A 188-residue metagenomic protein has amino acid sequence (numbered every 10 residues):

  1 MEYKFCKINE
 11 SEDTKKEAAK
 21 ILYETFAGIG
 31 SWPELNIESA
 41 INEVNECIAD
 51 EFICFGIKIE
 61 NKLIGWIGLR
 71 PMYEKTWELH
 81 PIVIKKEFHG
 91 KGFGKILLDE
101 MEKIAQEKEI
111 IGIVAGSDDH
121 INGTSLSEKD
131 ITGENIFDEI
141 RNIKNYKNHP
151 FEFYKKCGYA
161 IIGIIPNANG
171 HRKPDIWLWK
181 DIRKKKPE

Functional and structural regions predicted by a protein language model:
M1-K16, K184-E188: Conserved N-terminal entry element of GNAT/NAT acetyltransferase domains
L22-Y23, A27-C54, G68: Active-site rim helix/loop that mediates acceptor-substrate recognition in acyltransferases
G56, K62-R70, E78-V83: Conserved beta-strand in the GNAT
G65, G163-P166: A structural microfeature
I84, G90-K103, V114: Conserved acetyl-CoA-binding loop-helix of GNAT-fold acetyltransferases
A105-Y146: Conserved GNAT acetyl-CoA-binding A-motif
I131-N135, Y154-I164: Conserved acetyl-CoA-binding loop of GNAT-fold acetyltransferases
K147-P150, N167-P174: Short glycine/proline-centered loop/turn elements that form peptide/ligand docking sites
